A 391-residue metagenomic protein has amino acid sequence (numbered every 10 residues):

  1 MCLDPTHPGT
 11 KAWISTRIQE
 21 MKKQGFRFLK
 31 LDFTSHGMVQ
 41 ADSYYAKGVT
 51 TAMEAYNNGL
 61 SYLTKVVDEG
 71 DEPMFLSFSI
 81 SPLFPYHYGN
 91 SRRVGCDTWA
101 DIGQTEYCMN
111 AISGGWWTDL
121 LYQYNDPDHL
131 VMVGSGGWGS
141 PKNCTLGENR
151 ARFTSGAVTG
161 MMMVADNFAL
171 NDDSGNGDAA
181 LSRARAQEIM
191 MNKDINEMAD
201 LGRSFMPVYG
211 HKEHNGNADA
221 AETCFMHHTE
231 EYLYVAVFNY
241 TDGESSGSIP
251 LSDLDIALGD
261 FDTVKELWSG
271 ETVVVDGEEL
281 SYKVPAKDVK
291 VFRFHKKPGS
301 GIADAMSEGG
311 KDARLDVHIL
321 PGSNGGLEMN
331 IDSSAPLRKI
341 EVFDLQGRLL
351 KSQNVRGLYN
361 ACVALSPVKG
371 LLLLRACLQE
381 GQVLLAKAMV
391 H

Functional and structural regions predicted by a protein language model:
M1-K23: Active-site-adjacent "subsite" loops/lids of carbohydrate-active enzymes
L3-P8, S61-S174: Glycan-recognition surfaces
F153-N215: Aromatic- and carboxylate-lined catalytic core of secreted/periplasmic carbohydrate-active enzymes
G156-T159, V164, H214-I256, K287 (+2 more regions): Carbohydrate-binding surface patches
E244-S269, R338-V342: Beta-strand-rich binding/interaction modules
S248-L251, E279-K283, N360-S366: Exposed aromatic-hydrophobic patches
V275-G301, L372: C-terminal beta-strand-rich structural cap/linker in extracellular carbohydrate-active enzymes
M306-H391: C-terminal outer-membrane/trafficking sorting elements
